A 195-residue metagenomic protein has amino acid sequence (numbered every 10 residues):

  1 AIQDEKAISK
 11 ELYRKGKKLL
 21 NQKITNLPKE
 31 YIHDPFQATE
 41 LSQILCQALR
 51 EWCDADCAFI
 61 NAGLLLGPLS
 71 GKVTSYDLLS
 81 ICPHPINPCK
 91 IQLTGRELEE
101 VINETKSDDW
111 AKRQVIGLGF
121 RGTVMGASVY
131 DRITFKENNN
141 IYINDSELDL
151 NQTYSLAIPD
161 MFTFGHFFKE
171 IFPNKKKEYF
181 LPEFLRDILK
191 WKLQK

Functional and structural regions predicted by a protein language model:
A1: Conserved phosphate-handling catalytic cores of large alpha/beta enzymes
D4-V73, L78-S80: Hard-cation-handling environments
A55, L64-K195: Feature captures C-terminal
